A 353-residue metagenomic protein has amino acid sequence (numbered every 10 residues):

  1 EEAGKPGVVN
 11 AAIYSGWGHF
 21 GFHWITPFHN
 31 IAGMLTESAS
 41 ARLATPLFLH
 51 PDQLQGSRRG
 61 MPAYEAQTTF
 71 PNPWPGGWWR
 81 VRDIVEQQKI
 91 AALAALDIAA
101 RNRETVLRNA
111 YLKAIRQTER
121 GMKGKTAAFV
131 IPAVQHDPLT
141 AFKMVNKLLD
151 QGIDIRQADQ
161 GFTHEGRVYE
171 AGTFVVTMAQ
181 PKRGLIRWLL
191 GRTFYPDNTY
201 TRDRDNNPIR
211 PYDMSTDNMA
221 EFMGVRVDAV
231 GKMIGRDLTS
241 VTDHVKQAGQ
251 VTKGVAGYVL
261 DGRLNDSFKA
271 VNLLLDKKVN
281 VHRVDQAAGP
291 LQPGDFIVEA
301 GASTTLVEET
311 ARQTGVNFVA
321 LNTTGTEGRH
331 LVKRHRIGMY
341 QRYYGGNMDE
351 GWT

Functional and structural regions predicted by a protein language model:
E1-G7, Y14-W17, G21-T353: Intrinsic-disorder/low-complexity accessory segments
